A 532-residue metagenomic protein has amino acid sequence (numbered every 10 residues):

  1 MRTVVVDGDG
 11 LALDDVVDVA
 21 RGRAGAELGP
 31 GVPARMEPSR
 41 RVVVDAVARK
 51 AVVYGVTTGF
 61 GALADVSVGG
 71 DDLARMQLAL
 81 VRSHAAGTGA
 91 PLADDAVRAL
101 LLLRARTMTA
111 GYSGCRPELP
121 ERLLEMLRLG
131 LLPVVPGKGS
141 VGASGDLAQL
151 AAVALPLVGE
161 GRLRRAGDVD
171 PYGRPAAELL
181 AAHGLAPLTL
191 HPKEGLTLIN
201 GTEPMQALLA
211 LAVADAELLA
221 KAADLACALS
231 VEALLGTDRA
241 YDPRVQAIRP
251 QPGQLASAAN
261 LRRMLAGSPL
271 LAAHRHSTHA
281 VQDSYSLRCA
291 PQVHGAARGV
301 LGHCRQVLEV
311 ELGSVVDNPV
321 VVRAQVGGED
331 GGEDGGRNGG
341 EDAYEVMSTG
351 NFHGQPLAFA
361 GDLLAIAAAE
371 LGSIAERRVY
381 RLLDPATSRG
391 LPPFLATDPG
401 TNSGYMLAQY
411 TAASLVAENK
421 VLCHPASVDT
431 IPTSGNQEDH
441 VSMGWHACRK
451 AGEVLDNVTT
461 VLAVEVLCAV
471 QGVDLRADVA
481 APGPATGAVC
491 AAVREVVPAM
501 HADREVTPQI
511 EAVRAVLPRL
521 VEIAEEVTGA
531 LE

Functional and structural regions predicted by a protein language model:
M1-V19, R23-K50, Q77-V135, Q246: Glycine-rich, flexible loop motifs
M1-V47, L73, A154-G331, G336-E532: C-terminal auxiliary extensions adjacent to catalytic cores
Y54-M76, S83-R106, P136-V158, L188-M205 (+1 more regions): FAD-binding core of FAD-dependent oxidoreductases, characterized by glycine-rich FAD pyrophosphate-binding loops
V66, G70, A86-A90, T109-S113 (+3 more regions): Short gly/ser-rich anion-binding loops that grip negatively charged ligand groups
A110-L132, A143-L147, L155, D168-H191: Well-ordered mid-protein domain cores that form the structural environment of catalytic cofactors
L129-K138, R162, L219: Short secondary-structure capping/junction motifs at helix and strand boundaries
